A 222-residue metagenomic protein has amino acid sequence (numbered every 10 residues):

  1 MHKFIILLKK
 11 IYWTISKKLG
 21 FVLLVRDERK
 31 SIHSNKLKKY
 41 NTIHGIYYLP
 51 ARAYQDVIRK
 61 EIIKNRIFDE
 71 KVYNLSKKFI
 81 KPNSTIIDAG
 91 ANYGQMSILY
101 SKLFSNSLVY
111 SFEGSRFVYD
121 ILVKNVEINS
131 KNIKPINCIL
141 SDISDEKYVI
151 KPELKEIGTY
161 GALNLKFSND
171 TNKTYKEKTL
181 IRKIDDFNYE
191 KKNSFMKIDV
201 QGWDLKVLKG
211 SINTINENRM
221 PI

Functional and structural regions predicted by a protein language model:
M1-K134, N169-T174, F187-Y189: S-adenosyl-L-methionine
L24, G94, I98, A162-L165 (+2 more regions): Short, electropositive, low-hydrophobicity segments enriched in small/polar residues
K30-H33, E177-R182, L205: Short gly/ser/thr-rich secondary-structure transition/capping motifs
N41, Y48-P50, I136, I150 (+2 more regions): Residues in well-ordered beta-strands of folded domains
S84, S101-S111, K183-I222: Conserved acidic-Pro-Pro-aromatic motif
A91-Y93, R116, L140-D142, V200-G202: Short, glycine/acidic-enriched loop or turn micro-motifs at the edges of active sites
Q95-I98, D120, D145, L205-K209: Short N-terminal helix/helix-N-cap motif within the alpha/beta-hydrolase-1
V123-R182: S-adenosyl-L-methionine
